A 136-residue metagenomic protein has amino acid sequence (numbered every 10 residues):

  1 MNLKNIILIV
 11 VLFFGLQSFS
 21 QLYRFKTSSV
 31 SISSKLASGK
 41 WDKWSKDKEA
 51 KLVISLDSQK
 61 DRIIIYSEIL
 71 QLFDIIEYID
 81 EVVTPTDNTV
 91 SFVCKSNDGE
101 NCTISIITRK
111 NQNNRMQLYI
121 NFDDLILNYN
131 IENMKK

Functional and structural regions predicted by a protein language model:
M1-F25: Bacterial Sec-dependent N-terminal signal peptides
S20-I69: N-terminal secretory signal peptides
Q21, M134-K136: Short, solvent-exposed mixed-charge patches
Q21-R24, D61-R62, T86-V93, N113-Q117: Short, hydrophobic/aromatic-rich segments at coil-to-beta transitions
K46-A50, T86-N88, E100, Q112: Residues that act as N-cap/strand-start positions at coil-to-secondary-structure junctions
I64, E68-T103: Contiguous, well-ordered beta-strand patches that form the walls/edges of small beta-barrel/beta-sandwich domains
Y66-E68, I107, E132: Surface loops and adjacent helix of pleckstrin homology
S105-N130: Short, exposed beta-strand-loop hairpins at the edges of beta-sheets in extracellular/periplasmic proteins
